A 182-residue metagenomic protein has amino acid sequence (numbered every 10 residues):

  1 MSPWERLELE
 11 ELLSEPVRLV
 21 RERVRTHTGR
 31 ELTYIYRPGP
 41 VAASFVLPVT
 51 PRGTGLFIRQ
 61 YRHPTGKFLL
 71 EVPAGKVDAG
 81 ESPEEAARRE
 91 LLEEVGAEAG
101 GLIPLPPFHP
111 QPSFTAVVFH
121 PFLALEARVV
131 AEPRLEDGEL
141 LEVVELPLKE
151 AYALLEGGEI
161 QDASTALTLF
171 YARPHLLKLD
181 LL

Functional and structural regions predicted by a protein language model:
S2, R37-P40, S44-R89, D137: Conserved Nudix-box catalytic region and its N-terminal flanking loop in Nudix hydrolases and closely related
S2-W4, F68, A79, H120 (+1 more regions): Nudix hydrolase/Nudix homology domain
E5, E98-L105: A short coil-to-beta-strand element that immediately follows conserved catalytic motifs
L9-E11, P106-Q111: Short, solvent-exposed loop/turn elements at beta->coil junctions and helix N-caps that rim active or binding pockets
E10-F45, T50-P51: Acidic, metal-coordinating catalytic segment for phosphate/diphosphate chemistry, firing primarily on the Nudix
R21-R23, P48, L123-L125, E145-P147: Short, well-ordered beta-strand micro-motif
R23-T28, Q111-V130: Active-site-adjacent beta-strand/loop module that shapes the phosphate/pyrophosphate-binding cleft
E81-E85, E94-G101: Beta-rich strand-turn-strand
